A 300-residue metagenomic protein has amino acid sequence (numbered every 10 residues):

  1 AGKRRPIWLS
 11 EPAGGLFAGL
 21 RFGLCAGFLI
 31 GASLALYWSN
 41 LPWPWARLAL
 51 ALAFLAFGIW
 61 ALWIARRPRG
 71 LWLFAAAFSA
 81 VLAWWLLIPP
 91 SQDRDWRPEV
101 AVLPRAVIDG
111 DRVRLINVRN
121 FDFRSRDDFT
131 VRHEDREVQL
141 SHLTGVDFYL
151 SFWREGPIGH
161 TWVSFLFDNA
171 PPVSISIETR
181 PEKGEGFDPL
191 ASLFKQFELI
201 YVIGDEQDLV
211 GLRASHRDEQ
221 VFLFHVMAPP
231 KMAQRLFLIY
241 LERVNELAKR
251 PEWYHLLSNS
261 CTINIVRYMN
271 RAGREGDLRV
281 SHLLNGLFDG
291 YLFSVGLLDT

Functional and structural regions predicted by a protein language model:
A1-R5: Short, intrinsically disordered terminal tails adjacent to the first/last structured region
W8-W63, L241-T300: Activation targets extended, charge/polar-rich intrinsically disordered C-terminal tails
R67-P90: Internal/C-terminal transmembrane anchor helices
P90-D109: Alpha-helical transmembrane signal-anchor/signal-peptide segments
V100-V102, G110-R112, L223, R235: N-terminal trafficking/processing presequences and adjacent post-cleavage segments of proteins routed to secretion
A106, V118-R126, A272-D277: Short amphipathic alpha-helical segments with coiled-coil-like heptad repeat character
V113, V118, R124-V221: Glycine-rich catalytic cores of cysteine/serine-nucleophile enzymes that process amide/ester linkages in cell-envelope
D188, F194-R271: Soluble catalytic domains of enzymes that build or remodel membrane lipids, polysaccharides, and related
